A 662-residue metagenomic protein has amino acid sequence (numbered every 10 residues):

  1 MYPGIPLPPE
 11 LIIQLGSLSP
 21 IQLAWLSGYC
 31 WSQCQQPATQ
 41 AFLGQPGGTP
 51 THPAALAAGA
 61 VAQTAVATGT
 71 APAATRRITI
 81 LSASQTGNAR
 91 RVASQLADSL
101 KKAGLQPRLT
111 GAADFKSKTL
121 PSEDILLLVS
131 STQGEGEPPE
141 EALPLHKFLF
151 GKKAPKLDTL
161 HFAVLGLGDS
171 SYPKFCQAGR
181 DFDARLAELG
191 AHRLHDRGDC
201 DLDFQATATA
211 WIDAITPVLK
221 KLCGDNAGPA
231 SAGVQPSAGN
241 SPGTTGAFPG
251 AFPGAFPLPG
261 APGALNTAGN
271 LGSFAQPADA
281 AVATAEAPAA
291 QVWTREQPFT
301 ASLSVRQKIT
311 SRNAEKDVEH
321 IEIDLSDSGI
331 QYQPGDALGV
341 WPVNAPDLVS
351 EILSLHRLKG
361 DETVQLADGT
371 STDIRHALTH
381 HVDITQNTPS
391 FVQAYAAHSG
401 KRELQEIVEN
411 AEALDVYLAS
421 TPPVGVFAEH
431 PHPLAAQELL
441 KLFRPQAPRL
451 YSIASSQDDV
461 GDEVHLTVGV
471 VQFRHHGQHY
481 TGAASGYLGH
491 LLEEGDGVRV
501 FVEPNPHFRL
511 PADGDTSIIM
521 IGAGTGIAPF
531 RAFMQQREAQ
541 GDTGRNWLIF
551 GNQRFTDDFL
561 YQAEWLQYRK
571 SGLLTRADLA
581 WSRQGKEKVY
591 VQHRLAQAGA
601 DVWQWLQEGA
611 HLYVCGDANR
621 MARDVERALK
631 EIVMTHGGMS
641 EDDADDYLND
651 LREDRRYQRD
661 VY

Functional and structural regions predicted by a protein language model:
M1-Y662: FNR-like FAD-binding dehydrogenase module
